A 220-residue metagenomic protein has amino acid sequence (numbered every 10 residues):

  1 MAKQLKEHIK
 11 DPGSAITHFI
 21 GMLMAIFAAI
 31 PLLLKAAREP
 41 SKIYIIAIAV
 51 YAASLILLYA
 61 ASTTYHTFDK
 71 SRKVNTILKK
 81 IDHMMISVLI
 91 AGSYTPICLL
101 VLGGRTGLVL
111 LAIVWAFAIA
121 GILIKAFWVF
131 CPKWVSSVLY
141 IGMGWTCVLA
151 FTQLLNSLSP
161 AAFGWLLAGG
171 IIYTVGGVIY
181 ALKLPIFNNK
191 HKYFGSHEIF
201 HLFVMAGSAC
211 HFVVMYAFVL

Functional and structural regions predicted by a protein language model:
M1-L220: Multi-pass alpha-helical transmembrane bundles in non-GPCR membrane proteins that perform intramembrane catalysis
